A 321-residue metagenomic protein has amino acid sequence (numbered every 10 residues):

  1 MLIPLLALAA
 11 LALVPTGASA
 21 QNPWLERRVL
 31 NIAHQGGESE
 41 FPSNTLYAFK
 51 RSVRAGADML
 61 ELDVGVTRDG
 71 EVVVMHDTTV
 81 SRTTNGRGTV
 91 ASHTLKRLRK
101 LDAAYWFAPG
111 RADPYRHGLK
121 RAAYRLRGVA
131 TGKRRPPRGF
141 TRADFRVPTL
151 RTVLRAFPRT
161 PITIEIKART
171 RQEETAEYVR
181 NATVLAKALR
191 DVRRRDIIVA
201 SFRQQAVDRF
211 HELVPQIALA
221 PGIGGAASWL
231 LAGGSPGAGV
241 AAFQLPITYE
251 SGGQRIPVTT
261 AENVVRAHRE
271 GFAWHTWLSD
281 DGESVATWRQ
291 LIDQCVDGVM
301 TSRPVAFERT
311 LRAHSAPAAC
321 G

Functional and structural regions predicted by a protein language model:
M1-A20: Secretory targeting and sorting signals
G17-G321: Phosphate-group recognition and catalysis centered on beta-loop-alpha active-site segments
